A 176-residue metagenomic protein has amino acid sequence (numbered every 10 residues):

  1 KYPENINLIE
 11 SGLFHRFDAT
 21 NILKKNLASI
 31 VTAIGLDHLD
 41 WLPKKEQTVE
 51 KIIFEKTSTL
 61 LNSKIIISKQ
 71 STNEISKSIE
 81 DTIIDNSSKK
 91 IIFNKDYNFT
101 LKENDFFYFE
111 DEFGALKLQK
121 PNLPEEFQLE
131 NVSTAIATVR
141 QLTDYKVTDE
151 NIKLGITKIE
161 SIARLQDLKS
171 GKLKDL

Functional and structural regions predicted by a protein language model:
K1-E4, F99-L101: Feature captures the FAD/FMN-dependent oxidoreductase FAD-binding
Y2-E74: Flexible active-site lid/hinge loop adjacent to a nucleotide/diphosphate and Mg2+-phosphate binding pocket
N5-I6, D18-I30, G35-L39, K51 (+1 more regions): Nucleotide phosphate-binding/pyrophosphate-handling subdomain across enzymes that bind or process nucleotide phosphates
E74-D85: Short, aromatic/basic amphipathic alpha-helical patches
I83, S88-K89, S133, R140: Conserved AMP-binding/adenylate-forming
K89-K95: A conserved beta-strand/loop element that lines the FAD pocket in flavoprotein oxidoreductases
Y97-K102, L173-K174: A short acidic, often aromatic-flanked loop/helix-cap motif at beta-alpha or helix-coil junctions that lines enzyme
L101-L116: Acidic-glycine-rich active-site phosphate/pyrophosphate-binding loop
